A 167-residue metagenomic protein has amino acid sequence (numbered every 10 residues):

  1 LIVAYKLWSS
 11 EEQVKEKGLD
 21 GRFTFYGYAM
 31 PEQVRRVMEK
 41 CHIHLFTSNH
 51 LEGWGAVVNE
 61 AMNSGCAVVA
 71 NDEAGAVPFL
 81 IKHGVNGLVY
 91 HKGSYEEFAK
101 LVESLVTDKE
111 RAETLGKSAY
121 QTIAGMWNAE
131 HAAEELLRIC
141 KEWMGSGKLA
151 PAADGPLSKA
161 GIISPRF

Functional and structural regions predicted by a protein language model:
E11-E32: Nucleotide-activated donor-binding/catalytic signature segment of Leloir-type glycosyltransferases, i.e., the conserved
Y28-A29, R36-C41: Short alpha-helical donor nucleotide-sugar binding micro-motif in glycosyltransferases
R35, V58-N63, V77-F79, V85: Short alpha-helical segment that forms part of, or immediately flanks, the ligand-binding pocket in carbohydrate-active
E39-G53, C66: Acidic donor-binding loop of glycosyltransferase active sites
A67-N71: Short hydrophobic beta-strand element within catalytic cores of glycosyltransferases and related nucleotide-activated
P78-E103, E110-T114: Change "using UDP/GDP/dTDP sugars" to "using nucleotide sugars
E97, S104, R111-G125, A132-R138: A short, well-ordered alpha-helix in the C-terminal region of glycosyltransferases
A129-F167: C-terminal alpha-helical cap of glycosyltransferases
